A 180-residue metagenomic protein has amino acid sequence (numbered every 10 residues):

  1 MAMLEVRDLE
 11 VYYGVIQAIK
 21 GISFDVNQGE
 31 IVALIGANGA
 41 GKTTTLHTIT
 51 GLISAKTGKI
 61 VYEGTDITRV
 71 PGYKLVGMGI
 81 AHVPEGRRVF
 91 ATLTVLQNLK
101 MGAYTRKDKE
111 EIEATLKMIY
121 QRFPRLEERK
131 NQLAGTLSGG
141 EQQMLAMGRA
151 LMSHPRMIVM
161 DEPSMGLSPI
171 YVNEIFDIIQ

Functional and structural regions predicted by a protein language model:
G14, V32, V70, V95-E111 (+1 more regions): ABC-type ATPase nucleotide-binding domains, specifically the catalytic core motifs of the NBD
I35-A37: The feature captures the beta-strand-to-loop junction immediately N-terminal to the Walker
T50: Helix-to-loop junction immediately C-terminal to a conserved catalytic motif
G58-T65, M78, E111-L116: Conserved ABC transporter NBD signature motif
L93, L137, A150-L151: ABC ATPase signature
L133-L137, E141: Conserved ABC ATPase signature
M152-R156: A short, proline-enriched helix->beta-strand linker immediately N-terminal to the Walker B motif in ABC-type P-loop
